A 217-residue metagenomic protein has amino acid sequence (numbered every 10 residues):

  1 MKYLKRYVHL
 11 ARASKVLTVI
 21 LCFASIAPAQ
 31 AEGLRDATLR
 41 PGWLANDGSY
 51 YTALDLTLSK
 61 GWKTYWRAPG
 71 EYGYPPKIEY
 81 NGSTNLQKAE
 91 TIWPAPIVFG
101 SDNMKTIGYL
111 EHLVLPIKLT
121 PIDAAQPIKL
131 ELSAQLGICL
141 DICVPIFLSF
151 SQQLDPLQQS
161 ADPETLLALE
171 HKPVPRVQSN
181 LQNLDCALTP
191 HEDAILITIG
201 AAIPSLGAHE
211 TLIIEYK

Functional and structural regions predicted by a protein language model:
M1-R12: N-terminal secretory signal peptides that target proteins for export/translocation
Y3, T18, G48-S49: Generic hydrophobic alpha-helical membrane-segment signal
R6, A27-A29: Intrinsic low-complexity/disordered segments
Y7, L17-V19, K105, E131: Generic detector of short alpha-helix boundary/capping microenvironments and adjacent low-complexity segments
A13-S25: Bacterial N-terminal signal peptides
A29-K217: Extracellular/lumen-exposed scaffold segments
